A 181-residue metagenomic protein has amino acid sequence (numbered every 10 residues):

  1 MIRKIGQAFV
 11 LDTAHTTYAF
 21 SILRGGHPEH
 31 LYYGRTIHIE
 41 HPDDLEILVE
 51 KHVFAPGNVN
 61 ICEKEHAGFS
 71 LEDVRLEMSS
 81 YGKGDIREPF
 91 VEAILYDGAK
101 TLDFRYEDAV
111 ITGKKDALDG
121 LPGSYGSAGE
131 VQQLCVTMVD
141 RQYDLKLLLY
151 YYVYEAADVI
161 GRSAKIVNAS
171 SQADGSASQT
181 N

Functional and structural regions predicted by a protein language model:
M1-N181: N-terminal accessory beta-strand-rich subdomains and adjacent acidic, glycine-rich linkers that precede catalytic cores
